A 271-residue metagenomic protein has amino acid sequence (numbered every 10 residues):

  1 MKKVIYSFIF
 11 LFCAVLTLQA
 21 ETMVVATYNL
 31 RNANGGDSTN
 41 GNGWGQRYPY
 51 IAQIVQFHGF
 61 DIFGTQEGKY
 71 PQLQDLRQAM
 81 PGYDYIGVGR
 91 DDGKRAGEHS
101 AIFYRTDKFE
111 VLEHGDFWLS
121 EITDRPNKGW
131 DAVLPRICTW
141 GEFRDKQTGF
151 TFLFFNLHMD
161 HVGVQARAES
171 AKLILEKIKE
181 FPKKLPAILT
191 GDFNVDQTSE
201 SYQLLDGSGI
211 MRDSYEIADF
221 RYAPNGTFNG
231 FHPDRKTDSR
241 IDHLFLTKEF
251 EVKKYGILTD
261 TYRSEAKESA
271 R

Functional and structural regions predicted by a protein language model:
K2, L18-A79, D91-E98, K172: N-terminal, active-site-proximal structural segment of metallo-dependent hydrolase catalytic domains
V4-L16: Sec-dependent N-terminal signal peptides
T22-D37, S100, L112-F117, W140 (+1 more regions): Active-site-proximal beta-strand elements of phosphoester/diester hydrolases
R31, K69, H158-D160, F193-D196 (+1 more regions): Catalytic metal-binding/acid-base residues of hydrolase active sites
I62-T151, G256-L258: Structured beta-strand-rich core segments of catalytic domains in phosphoester-bond hydrolases
F63-Q66, G87-V88, I188-D192, R212-I217: Active-site neighborhood of phospho(di)ester-bond hydrolases with catalytic His/Asp-centered motifs
V133-I137, R144-A168, K172, F181: Metal-dependent phosphoester/phosphodiester hydrolase catalytic core
Q165, E169, E176-A187, V195-R271: Metal-dependent phosphoester-hydrolase catalytic domains
